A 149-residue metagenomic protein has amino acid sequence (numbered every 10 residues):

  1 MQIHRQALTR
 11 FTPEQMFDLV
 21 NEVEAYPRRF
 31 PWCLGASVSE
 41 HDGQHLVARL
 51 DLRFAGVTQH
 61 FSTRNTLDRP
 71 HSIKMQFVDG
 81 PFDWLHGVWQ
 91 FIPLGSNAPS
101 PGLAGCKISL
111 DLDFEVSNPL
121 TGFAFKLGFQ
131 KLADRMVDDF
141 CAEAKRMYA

Functional and structural regions predicted by a protein language model:
M1-H45, R146: Hydrophobic ligand-binding cavity/cleft-lining segments
Q2-H4, T58-S62, W84-G87: Short, surface-exposed coil-to-beta transition loops
I3-A7, A48-L50, W89, L110-L112: A structural signal for short, well-ordered beta-strand segments
M16-V20, Y26, A48, M75 (+2 more regions): Hydrophobic pocket/interface hotspot
E24, F129, A133, V137 (+1 more regions): Short amphipathic alpha-helical signal-transduction/dimerization elements
G35-V38, R64, H86-I92: Short, surface-exposed charged micro-motifs
S37-D79, D139, E143: Glycine-rich portal/gate segments that line the openings of hydrophobic small-molecule binding cavities
Q76-R135: Beta-strand/loop substructures that line and gate deep hydrophobic ligand-binding cavities in soluble
